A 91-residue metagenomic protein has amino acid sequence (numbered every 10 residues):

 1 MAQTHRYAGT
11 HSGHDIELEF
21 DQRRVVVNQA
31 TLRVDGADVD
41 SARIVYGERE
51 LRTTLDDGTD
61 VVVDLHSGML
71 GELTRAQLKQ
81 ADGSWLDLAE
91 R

Functional and structural regions predicted by a protein language model:
M1-R91: Cysteine-centric segments in proteins
